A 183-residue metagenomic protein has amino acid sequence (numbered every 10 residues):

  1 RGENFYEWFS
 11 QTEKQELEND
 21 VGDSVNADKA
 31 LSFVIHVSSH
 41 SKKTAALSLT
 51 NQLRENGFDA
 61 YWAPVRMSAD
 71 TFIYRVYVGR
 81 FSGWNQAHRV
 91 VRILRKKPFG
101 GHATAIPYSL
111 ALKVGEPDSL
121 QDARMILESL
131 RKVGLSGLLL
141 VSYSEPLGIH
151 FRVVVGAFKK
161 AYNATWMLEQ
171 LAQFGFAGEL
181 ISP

Functional and structural regions predicted by a protein language model:
R1-P183: Acidic/polar low-complexity segments and flexible, solvent-exposed patches
